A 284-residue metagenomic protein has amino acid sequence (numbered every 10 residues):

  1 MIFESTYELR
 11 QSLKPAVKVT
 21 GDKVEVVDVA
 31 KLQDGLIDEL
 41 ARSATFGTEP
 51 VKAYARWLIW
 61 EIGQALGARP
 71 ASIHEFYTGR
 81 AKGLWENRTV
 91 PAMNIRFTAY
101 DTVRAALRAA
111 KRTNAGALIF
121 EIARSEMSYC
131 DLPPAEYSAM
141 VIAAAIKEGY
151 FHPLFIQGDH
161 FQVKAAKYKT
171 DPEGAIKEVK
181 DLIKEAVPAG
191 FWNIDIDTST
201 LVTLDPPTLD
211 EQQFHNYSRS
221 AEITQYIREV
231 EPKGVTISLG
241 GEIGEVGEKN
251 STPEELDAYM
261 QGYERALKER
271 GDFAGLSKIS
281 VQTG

Functional and structural regions predicted by a protein language model:
M1-A175, D181-L182, A186, F191: Alpha/beta catalytic barrel-like cores
Y100, R104-A117, A135-E136, A143 (+2 more regions): Alpha/beta enzyme core
